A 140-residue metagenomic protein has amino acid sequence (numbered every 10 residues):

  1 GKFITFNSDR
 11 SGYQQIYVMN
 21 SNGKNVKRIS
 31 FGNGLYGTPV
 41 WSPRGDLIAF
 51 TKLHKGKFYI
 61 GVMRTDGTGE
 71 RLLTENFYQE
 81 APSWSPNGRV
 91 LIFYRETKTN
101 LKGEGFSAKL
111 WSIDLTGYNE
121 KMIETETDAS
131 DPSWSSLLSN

Functional and structural regions predicted by a protein language model:
G1-N140: Sequence signature of WD/YWTD-type beta-propeller architectures
